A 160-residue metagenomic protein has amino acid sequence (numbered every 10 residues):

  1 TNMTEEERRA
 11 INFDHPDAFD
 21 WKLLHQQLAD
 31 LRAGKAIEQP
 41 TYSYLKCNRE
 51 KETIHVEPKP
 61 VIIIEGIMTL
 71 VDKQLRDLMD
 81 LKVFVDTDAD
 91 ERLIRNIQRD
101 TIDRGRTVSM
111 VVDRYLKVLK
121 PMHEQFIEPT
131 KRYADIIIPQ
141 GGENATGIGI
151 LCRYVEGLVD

Functional and structural regions predicted by a protein language model:
T1-K46, V61: Conserved nucleotide-sensing/catalytic segment adjacent to the nucleotide-binding pocket in NTP-handling enzymes
T4, R8, D14, V71 (+2 more regions): Hydrophobic N-terminal alpha-helices or hydrophobic patches in metabolic proteins across all domains of life
A10-N12, S109-K117: Short glycine/proline- and acidic residue-enriched helix-loop micro-motifs that form flexible lids or anion-recognition
D17-W21, H25, D86, G105 (+3 more regions): Amphipathic alpha-helical transducer elements in NTP-driven molecular machines
R32-Q39, T87-R92, S109, E143: Conserved Switch II/interswitch segment of TRAFAC-class P-loop GTPases
A33, E57-P58, Q98-I102, K120-D160: NTP-dependent small-molecule kinase module
T41-E50, I62-I67, K117-P121: Short gly/ser/thr-rich secondary-structure transition/capping motifs
E50-R104: ATP-dependent NMP and nucleoside kinases share a basic, alpha-helical "lid"
